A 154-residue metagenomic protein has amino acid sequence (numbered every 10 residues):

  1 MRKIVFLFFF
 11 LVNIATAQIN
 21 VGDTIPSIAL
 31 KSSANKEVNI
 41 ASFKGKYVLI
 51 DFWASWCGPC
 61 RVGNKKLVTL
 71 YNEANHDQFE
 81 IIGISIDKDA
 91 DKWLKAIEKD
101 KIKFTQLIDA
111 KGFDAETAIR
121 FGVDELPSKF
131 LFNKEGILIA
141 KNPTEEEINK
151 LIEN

Functional and structural regions predicted by a protein language model:
M1-V21: Bacterial Sec-dependent N-terminal signal peptides
A15-I40, L151: N-terminal "domain-start" segment that seeds a small globular fold
K44-K46, H76, V123: Active-site acidic short loop of glycosyltransferases
K46-V48, F52-W56, E125: Short pre-active-site segment immediately N-terminal to redox-active cysteine/selenocysteine motifs in thiol-based
F52-T69: Conserved redox-active cysteine motifs that mediate thiol-disulfide chemistry, especially di-cysteine Cys-X(1-2)-Cys
D77-D91, I102-G112: Thiol-based oxidoreductase modules, predominantly thioredoxin-like and allied folds used for disulfide exchange
D100-I102, D109-E153: Thiol/disulfide oxidoreductase modules built on the thioredoxin-like
